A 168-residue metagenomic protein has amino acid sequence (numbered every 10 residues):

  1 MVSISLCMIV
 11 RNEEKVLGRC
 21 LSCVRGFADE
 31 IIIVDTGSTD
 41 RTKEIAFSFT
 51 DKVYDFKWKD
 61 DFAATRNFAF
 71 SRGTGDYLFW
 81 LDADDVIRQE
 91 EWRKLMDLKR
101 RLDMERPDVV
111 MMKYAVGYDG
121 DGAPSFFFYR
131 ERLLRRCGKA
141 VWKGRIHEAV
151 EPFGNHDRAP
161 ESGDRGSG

Functional and structural regions predicted by a protein language model:
M1-S5: Extreme N-terminal starter segment of soluble prokaryotic enzymes
C7-E30: Short, well-formed alpha-helical segments that are part of the catalytic scaffolds of diverse glycosyltransferases
K15-G18, D40-F49: Acidic helix N-cap motif at the loop->helix transition within catalytic regions of sugar-transfer enzymes
C23, F27, D35-E44, W58: A conserved acidic beta->alpha catalytic loop
I32-D35, Y54: Conserved beta-strand positions in the Rossmann-like core of class I SAM-dependent methyltransferases
E44-F68, R72: Conserved donor nucleotide-binding strand/loop of the catalytic core
A63-F70, Y77, L81, I87-G168: Catalytic-site signature of metal-activated, phosphate-bearing donor transferases, centered on the GT-A/GT-A-like
